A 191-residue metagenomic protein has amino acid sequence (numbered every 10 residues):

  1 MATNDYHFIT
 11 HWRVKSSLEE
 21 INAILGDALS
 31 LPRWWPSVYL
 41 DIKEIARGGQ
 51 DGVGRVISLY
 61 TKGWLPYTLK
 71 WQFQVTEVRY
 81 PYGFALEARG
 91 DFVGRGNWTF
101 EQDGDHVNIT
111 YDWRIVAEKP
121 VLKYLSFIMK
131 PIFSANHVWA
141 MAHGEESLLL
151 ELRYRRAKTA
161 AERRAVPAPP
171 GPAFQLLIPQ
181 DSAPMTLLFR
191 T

Functional and structural regions predicted by a protein language model:
M1-G49, R163-T191: Hydrophobic ligand-binding cavity/cleft-lining segments
D5-R13, V56, K70, G83 (+2 more regions): Intrinsic-disorder/low-complexity, polar/charged segments enriched in Ser/Thr/Lys/Arg/Asp/Glu/Gln
T10-W12, E44, K70-E77, R95-Q102 (+1 more regions): Hydrophobic/aromatic beta-strand elements that line small-molecule binding cavities or substrate pockets in beta-rich
V14-S16, T61-L65, E77, F92-G94 (+1 more regions): Beta-strand elements of well-folded, non-transmembrane domains
S17-E19, R47-G52, T76-P81, T99-N108 (+1 more regions): A short, structured loop/turn motif at beta-sheet edges
I21-L25, L31, I57-L59, V75 (+2 more regions): Hydrophobic pocket/interface hotspot
V56-G63, G83-G90: Short beta-strand segments that buttress and anchor functional surface loops
E87-H143: Beta-strand/loop substructures that line and gate deep hydrophobic ligand-binding cavities in soluble
